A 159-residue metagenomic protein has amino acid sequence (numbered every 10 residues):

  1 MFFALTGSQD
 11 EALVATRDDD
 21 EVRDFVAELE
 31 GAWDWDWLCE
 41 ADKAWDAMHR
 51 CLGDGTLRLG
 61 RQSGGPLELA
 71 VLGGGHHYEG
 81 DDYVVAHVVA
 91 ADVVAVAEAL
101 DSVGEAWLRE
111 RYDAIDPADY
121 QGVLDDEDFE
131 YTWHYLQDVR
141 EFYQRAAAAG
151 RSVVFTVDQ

Functional and structural regions predicted by a protein language model:
M1-E141, R145: Acidic (Asp/Glu-rich) sequence patches and key acidic residues that form negatively charged surfaces used
G150-S152: Short terminal or interdomain "cap/linker" segment that borders an active site or interface and mediates
V154-T156: A contiguous, surface-oriented mixed alpha/beta subdomain in the mid-to-C-terminal portion of proteins that forms
